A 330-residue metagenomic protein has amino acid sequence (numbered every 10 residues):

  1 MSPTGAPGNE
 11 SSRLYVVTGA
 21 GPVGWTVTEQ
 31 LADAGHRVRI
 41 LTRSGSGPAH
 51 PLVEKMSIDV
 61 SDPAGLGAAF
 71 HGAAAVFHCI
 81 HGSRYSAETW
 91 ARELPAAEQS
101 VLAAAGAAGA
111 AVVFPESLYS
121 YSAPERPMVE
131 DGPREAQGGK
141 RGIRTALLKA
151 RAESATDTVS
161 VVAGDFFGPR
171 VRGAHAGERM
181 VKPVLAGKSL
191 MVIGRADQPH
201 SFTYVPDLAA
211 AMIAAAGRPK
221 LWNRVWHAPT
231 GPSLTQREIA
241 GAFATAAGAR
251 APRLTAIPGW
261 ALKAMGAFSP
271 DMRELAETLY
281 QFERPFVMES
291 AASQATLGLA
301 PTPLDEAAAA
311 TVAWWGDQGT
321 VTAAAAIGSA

Functional and structural regions predicted by a protein language model:
S2-A6, M212-L275, S290, A295 (+1 more regions): Mid/C-terminal beta-alpha module of Rossmann-like enzyme folds, strongest in SDR-family dehydrogenases/epimerases
L14-A34: N-terminal Rossmann NAD(P)H-binding glycine-rich loop of SDR-like oxidoreductase domains
L41, C79-I80, V112-S117, V161-A163: SDR active-site strand-loop-helix element
S46-A108: NAD(P)H-binding glycine-rich loop region in Rossmannoid oxidoreductase-like domains and their noncatalytic homologs
A91-P95, E130-R151, A174-E178, Q198-F202 (+3 more regions): Short-chain dehydrogenase/reductase
A96-R144, V159: Conserved Rossmann-fold NAD(P)-dependent oxidoreductase catalytic core, especially the SDR/UDP-sugar
S117, K149-R170: Conserved beta-loop-beta element that borders a ligand/cofactor-binding pocket
K182-T203, P219: A conserved pocket-lining segment of Rossmann-fold NAD(P)-dependent short-chain dehydrogenase/reductase
